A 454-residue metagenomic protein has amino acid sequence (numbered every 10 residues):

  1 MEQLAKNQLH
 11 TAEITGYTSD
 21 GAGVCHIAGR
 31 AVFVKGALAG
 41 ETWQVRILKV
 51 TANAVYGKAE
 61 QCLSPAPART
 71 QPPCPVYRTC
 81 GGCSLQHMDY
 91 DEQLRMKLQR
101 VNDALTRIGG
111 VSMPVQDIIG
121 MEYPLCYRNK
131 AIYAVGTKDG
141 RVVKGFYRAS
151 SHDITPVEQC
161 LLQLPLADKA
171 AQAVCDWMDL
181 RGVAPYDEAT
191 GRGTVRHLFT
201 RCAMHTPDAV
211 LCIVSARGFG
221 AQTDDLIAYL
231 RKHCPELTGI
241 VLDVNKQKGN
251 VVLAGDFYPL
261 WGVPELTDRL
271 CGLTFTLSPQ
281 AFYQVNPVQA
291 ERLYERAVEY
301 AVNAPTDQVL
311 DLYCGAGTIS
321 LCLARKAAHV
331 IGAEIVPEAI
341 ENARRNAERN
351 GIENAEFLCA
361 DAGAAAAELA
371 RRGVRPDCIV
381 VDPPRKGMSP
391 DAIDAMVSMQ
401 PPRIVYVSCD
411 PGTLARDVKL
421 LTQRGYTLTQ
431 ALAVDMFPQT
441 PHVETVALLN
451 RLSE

Functional and structural regions predicted by a protein language model:
M1-P72, V76, E356-F357, A364: Terminal RNA-binding accessory module
E2-T11, S19, G218-E454: Rossmann-like S-adenosyl-L-methionine
G23-A28, G145-R148, C212-V214, A343: Short, acidic/hydrophobic/Gly-rich beta-strand patch recurrent on exposed beta strands that often constitutes part
G40, Q163, N286: Short, conserved phosphate/pyrophosphate- and ester-handling motifs at nucleotide-, phospho-/glycolipid
Q44-R46, I132, L310: Hydrophobic beta-strand signal
E60-P72, R78-P185, H205, G220: Extended interfacial segments that mediate partner engagement and assembly in macromolecular machines
Q116-P124, E188-A189, R196-R201, A433-M436: Short, solvent-exposed loop/turn elements at beta->coil junctions and helix N-caps that rim active or binding pockets
F199-A203, A209-F219: Carbohydrate-binding surface patches
